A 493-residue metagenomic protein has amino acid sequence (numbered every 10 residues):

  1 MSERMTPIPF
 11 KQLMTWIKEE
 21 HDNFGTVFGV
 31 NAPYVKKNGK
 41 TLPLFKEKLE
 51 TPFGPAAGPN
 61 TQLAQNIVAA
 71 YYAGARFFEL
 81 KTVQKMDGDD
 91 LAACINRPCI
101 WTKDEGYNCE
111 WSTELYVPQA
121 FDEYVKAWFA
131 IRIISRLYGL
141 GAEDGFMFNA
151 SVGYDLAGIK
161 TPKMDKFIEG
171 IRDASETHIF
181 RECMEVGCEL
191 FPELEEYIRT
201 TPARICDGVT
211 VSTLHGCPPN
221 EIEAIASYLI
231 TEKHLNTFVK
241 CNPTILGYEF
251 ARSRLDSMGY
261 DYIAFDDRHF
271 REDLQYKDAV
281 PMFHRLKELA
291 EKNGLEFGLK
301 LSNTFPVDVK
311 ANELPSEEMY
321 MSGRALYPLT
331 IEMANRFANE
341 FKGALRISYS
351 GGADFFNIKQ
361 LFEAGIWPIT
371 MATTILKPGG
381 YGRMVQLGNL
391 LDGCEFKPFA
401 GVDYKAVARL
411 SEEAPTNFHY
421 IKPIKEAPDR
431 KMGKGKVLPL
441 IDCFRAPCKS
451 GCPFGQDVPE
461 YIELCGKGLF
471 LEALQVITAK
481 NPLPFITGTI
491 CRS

Functional and structural regions predicted by a protein language model:
S2-I8, Q12-K37, T41, A56-L295 (+1 more regions): Active-site entrance/lid segments in N-terminal catalytic domains of soluble metabolic enzymes
K48-G54, G294-F297, N339-Y349, Y461: Short beta-strand/loop segments at the ligand-binding rim of alpha/beta enzyme cores
P55, V239, L299, F337 (+2 more regions): Conserved, mostly hydrophobic/aromatic
A57-N60, N303-F305, L345-I358: Glycine-rich beta-to-alpha transition loops that act as phosphate-gripper elements at the mouths of alpha/beta enzyme
A64-Y72, E223-S227, N339, G352-M371: Catalytic cores of alpha/beta
G74-D87, C241-P243, K359-L387: Glycine-rich phosphate-binding active-site loops on the catalytic face of alpha/beta enzymes
G88-N108, I375-D403: C-terminal helical cap(s) of enzyme catalytic domains, especially alpha/beta-barrels
G382, Q386, G393-S493: Ferredoxin-type iron-sulfur electron-transfer modules and their immediate structural context
